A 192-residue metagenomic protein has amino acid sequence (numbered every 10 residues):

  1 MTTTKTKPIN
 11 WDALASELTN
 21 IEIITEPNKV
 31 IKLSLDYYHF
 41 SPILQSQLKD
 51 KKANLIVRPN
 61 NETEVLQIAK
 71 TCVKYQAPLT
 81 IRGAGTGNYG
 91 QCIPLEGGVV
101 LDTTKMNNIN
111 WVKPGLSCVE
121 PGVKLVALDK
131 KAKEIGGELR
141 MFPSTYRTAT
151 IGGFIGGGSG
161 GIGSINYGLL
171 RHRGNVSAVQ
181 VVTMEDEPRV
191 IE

Functional and structural regions predicted by a protein language model:
M1-K70, T86-L116, Y167: N-terminal flexible segment immediately upstream of the FAD-binding catalytic core in FAD-dependent oxidoreductases
N20, Y75-A77, G136-L139: A common structural junction motif
E26, T80-R82, F142, V182: Generic beta-strand/beta-sheet core signal
C72, C92, P188-I191: Domain-wide signal for the mature, well-folded portions of proteins, strongly enriched in nucleus-encoded organellar
V73-Y75, R82-A84, A149, N175: Short, basic and Ser/Thr-rich N-terminal targeting/leader segments
N108-G115, V119-E192: FAD-binding subdomain of flavoenzyme oxidoreductases
